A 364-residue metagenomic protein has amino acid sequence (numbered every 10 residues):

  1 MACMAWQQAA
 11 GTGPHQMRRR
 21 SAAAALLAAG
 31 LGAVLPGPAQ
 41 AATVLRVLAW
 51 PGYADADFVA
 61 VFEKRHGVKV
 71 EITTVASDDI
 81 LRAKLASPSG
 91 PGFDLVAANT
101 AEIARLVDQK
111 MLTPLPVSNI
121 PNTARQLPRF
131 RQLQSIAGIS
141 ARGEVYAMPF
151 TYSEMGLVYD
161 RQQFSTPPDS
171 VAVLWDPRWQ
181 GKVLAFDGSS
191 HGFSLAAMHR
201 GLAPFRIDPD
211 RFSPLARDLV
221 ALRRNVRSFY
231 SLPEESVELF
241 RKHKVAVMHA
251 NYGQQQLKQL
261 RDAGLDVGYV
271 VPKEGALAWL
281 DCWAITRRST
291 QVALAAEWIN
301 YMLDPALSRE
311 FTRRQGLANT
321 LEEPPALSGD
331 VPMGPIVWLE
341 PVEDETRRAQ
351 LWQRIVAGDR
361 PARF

Functional and structural regions predicted by a protein language model:
M1-M17, A24-A33: N-terminal secretory signal peptides
A42-R105: Early extracytoplasmic/lumenal segment of secretory-pathway proteins
D78, G92, T100-I103, V107-R227 (+1 more regions): Extracytoplasmic ligand-binding site segments that recognize negatively charged/polar headgroups
E102-R105, R241, V247-D266: A ligand-binding cleft/hinge motif common to bilobed small-molecule-binding domains
G156-Q163, M198-G201, W279-L294, E310-F311: A bilobed periplasmic-binding-protein/Venus flytrap-type ligand-binding module shared by bacterial periplasmic
G181-H191, Y301-P324: Periplasmic-binding protein-like
F212-L222, Y230, D262-R287: Periplasmic-binding protein-like
P325-F364: Extracellular/periplasmic bilobal clamshell ligand-binding domains
